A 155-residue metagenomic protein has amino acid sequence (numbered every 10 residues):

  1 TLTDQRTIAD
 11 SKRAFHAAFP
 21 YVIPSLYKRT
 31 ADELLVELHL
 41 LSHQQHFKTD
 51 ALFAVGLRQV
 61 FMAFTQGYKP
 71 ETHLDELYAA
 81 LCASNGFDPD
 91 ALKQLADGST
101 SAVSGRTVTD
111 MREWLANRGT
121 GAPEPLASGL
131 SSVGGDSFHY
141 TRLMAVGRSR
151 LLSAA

Functional and structural regions predicted by a protein language model:
T1-A96, G147: N-terminal domain-start signal
Q44-F47, A91-A155: Helix-driven interaction modules
